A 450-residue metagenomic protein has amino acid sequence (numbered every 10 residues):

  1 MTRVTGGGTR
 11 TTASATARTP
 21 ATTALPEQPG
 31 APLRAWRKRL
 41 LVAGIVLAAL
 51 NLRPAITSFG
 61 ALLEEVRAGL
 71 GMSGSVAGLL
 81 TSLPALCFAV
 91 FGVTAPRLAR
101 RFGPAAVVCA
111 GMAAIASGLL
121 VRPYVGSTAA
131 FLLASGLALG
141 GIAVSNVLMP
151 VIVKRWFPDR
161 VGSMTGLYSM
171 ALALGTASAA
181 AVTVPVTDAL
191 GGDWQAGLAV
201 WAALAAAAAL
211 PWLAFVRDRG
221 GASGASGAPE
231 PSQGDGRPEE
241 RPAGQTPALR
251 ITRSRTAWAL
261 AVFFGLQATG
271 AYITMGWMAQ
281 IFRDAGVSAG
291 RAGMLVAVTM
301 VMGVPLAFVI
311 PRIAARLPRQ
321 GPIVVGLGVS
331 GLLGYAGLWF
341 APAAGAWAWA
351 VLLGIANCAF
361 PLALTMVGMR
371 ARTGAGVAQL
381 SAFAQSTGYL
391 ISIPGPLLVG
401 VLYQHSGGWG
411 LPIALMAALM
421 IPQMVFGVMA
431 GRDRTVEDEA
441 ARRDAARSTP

Functional and structural regions predicted by a protein language model:
P26-A35, R217-L260: Juxtamembrane intracellular "pre-TM" segments in multi-pass secondary transporters
F59-G60, R255-V298, G303-P305: Extracytoplasmic gate region of multi-pass secondary transporters
G71, G103, Y124-A129, P158 (+3 more regions): Helix-breaking motifs and short loop linkers at transmembrane-helix boundaries and internal kinks in secondary membrane
V90-A129: Conserved MFS/SLC helix-loop-helix module at the cytosolic interface between two early adjacent transmembrane helices
A134-L172: Cytoplasmic helix-loop-helix junction between adjacent transmembrane helices in 12-TM secondary transporters
D159-R160, L167-G220: Helix-loop-helix hairpin linking two adjacent transmembrane segments in secondary transporters
Q320-A363: C-terminal transmembrane helical hairpin of 12-TM major facilitator-type secondary transporters
G374-W409, M416: A late C-terminal transmembrane helix in Major Facilitator Superfamily
